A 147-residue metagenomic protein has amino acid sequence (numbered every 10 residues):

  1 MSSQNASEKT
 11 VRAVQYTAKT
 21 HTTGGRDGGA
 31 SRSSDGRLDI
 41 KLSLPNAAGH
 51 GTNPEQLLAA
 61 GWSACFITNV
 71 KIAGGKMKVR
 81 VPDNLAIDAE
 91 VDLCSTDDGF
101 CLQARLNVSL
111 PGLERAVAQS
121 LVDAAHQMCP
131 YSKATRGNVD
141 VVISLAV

Functional and structural regions predicted by a protein language model:
S2-A60, I67-V147: Extended beta-strand/beta-hairpin segments
